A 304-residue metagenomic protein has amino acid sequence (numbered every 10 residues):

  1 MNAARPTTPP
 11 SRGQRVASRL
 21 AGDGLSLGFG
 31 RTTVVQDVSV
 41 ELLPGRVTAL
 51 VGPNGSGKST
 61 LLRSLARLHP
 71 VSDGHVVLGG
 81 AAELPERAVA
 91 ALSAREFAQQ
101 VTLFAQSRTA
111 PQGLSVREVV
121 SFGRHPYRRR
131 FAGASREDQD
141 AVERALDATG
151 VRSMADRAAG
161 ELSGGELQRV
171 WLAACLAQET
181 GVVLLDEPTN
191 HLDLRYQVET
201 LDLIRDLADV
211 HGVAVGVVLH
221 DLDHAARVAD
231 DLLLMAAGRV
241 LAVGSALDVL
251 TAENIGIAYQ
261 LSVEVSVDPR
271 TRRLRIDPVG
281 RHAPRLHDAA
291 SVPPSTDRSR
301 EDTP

Functional and structural regions predicted by a protein language model:
L20-G22, V34-V35: Conserved structural motif at the start of ABC-family nucleotide-binding domains
V51-P53: The feature captures the beta-strand-to-loop junction immediately N-terminal to the Walker
A66: Helix-to-loop junction immediately C-terminal to a conserved catalytic motif
H75-E96: ABC ATPase NBD Q-loop/coupling interface
G133, A158-L162, E166: Conserved ABC ATPase signature
V183-E187: Catalytic Walker B motif of ABC-type/P-loop ATPase nucleotide-binding domains
A258-P304: ABC ATPase nucleotide-binding domains
